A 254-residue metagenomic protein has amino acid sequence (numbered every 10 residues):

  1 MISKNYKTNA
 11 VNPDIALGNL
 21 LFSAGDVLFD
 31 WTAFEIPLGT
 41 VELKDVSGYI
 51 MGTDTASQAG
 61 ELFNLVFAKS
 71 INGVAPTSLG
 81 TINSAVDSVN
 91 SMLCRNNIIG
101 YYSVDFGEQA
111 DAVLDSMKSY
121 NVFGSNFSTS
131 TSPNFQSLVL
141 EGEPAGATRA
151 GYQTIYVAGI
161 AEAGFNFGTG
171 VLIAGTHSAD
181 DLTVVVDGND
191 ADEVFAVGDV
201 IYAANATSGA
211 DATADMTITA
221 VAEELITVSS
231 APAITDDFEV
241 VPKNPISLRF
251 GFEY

Functional and structural regions predicted by a protein language model:
M1-F22, E143-G170, V241-Y254: C-terminal interaction-tip segments
F29-T40, E141-T148, D187-D192: Extracellular and analogous surface-interaction loops
P37-D45, Q58-G60: Extended extracellular/luminal ectodomain segments enriched in beta-structured repeat modules
L43, L62-K69, T129-F167: Internal, hydrophobic beta-strand segments that form the core of beta-sheet-rich folds
I50-A59, A163-G168, G209: Extended, low-complexity, turn-rich repeat/linker tracts enriched in Gly/Pro/Ser/Thr and Asp/Glu that occur
G52-E108: Surface-exposed turn/loop modules enriched in turn-prone residues
D87-P144: Extended, solvent-exposed segments with strong compositional bias
G170-H177, N189-E193, V197, Y202-P245: Small/polar beta-strand repeat architecture
